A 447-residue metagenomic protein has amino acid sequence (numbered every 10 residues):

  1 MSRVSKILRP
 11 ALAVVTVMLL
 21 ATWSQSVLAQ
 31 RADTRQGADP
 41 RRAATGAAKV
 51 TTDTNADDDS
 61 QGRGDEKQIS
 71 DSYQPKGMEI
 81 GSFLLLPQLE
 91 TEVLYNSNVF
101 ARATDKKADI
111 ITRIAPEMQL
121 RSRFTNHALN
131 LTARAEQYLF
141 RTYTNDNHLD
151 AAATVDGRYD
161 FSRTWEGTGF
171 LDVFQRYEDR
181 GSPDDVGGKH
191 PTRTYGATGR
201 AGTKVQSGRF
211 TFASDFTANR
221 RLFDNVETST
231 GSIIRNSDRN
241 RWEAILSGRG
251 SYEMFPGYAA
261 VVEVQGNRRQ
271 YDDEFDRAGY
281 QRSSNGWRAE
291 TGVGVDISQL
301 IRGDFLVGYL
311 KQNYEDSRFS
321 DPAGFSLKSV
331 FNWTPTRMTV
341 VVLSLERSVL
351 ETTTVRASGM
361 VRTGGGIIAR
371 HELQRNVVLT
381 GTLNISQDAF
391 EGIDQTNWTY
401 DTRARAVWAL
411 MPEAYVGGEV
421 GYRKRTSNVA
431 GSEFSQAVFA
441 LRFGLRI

Functional and structural regions predicted by a protein language model:
S2-V14: Bacterial N-terminal signal peptides that target proteins for export
L20: Conserved nucleotidyltransferase catalytic core and NTase-mimicking acidic/glycine-rich helix/loop elements in nucleic
A29-I447: Gram-negative and organellar
